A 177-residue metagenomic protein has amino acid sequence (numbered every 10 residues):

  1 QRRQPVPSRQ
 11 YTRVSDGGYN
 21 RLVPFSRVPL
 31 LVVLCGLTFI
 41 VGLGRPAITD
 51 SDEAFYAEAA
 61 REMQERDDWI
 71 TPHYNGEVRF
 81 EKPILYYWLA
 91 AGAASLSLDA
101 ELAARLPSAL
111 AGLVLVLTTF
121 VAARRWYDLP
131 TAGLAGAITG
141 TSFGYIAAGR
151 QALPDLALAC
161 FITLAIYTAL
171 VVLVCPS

Functional and structural regions predicted by a protein language model:
V6-R9, R13-G17, R21, A103: Short, low-complexity intrinsically disordered segments enriched in A/P/G/S/L with frequent Arg, especially at protein
N20-S177: Membrane-integral, polyisoprenol-dependent glycosyltransferases of the GT-C/oligosaccharyltransferase superfamily
